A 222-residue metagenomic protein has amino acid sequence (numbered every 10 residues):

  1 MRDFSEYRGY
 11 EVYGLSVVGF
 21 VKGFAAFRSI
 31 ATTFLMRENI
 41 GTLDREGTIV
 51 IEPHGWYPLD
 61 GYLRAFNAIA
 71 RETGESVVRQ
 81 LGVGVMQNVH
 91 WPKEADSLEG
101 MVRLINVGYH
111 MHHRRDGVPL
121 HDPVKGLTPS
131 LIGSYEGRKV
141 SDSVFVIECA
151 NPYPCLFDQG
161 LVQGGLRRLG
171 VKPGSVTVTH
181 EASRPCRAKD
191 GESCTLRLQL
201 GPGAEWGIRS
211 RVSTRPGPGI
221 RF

Functional and structural regions predicted by a protein language model:
M1, F20-F24, I30, M36 (+6 more regions): Detector for methionine-enriched segments
M1-L63, E75: Terminal low-complexity, intrinsically disordered regions
R2-F4, G9, V124-C155, Q159 (+1 more regions): Short terminal or interdomain "cap/linker" segment that borders an active site or interface and mediates
V17-V21, G82, I105, Y135 (+2 more regions): Generic hydrophobic, helix-prone segments enriched in Leu/Val/Ile
F24-A25, I30, I69, V212 (+1 more regions): Residue-level detector of intrinsically disordered, flexible termini and proteolytic processing junctions
I40-L156: Amphipathic interaction/junction segments at domain boundaries or subunit interfaces
